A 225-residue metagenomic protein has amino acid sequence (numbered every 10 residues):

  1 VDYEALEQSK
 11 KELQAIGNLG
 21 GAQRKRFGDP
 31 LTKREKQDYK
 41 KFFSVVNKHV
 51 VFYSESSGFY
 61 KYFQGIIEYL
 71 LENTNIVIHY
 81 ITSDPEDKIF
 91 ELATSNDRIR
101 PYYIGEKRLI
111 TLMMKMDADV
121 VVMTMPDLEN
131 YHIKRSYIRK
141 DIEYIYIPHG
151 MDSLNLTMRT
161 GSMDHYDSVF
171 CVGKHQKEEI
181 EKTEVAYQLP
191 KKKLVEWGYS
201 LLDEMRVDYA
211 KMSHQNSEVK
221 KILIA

Functional and structural regions predicted by a protein language model:
V1-A5, E12, L70, K174 (+2 more regions): Generic low-polarity alpha-helical segments
V1-V51, E68, E72: Non-catalytic N-terminal targeting/anchoring module and adjacent flexible stem/linker that precedes the structured
Y3-L6, E86-D87, N96, L202 (+2 more regions): Short, structured coil/loop segments at alpha-helix boundaries
K11, N18, V185, A210-H214: Generic surface-pattern signal
D38-K48, V207-A225: Nucleotide-sugar donor-binding and catalytic loop/hinge architecture of NDP-sugar-dependent glycosyltransferases
V51-R206: Active-site and donor-binding regions of nucleotide-sugar-utilizing enzymes
